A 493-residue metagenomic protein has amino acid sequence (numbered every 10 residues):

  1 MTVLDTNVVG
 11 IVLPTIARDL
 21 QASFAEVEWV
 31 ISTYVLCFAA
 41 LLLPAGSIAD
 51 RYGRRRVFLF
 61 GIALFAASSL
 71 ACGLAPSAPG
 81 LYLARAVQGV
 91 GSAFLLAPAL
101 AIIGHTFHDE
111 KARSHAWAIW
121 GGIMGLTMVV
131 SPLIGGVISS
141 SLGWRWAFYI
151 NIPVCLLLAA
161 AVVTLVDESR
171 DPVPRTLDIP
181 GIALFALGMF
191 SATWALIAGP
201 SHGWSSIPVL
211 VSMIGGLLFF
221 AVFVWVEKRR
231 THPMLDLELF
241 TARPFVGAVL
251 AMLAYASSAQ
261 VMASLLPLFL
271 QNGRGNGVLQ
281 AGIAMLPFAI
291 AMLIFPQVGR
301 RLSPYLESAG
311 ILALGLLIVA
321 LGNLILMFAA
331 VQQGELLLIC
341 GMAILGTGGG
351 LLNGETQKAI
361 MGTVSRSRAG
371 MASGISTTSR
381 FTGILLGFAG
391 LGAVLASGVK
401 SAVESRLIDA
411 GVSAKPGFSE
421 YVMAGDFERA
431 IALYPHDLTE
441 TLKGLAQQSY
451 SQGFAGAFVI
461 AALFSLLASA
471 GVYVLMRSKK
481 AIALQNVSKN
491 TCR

Functional and structural regions predicted by a protein language model:
M1-T164, L306, L324-M327: Transmembrane-helix bundle of Major Facilitator Superfamily
M1-T2, N7-I11, F24, P180 (+7 more regions): 12-transmembrane solute porter fold
F58, F65, L81, L177 (+4 more regions): Hydrophobic alpha-helix/TM-entry signal in multi-pass membrane transporters
S114-G122, P174-A183, T241, E307-L312: Cytoplasmic-side transmembrane-helix entry/capping segments in multi-pass membrane proteins
S140, W144-L184, T231, T241: Conserved aromatic/hydrophobic "specificity hotspots" at molecular recognition or selectivity sites
P153-R170, G188-I197, G216-R229, S469-M476: C-terminal membrane-cytosol helix-exit motif in multi-pass small-molecule transporters
L157, R380-M476, I482, K489-R493: Hydrophobic transmembrane architecture of multi-pass small-molecule transporters
A160-I179, H202, W225-M234, S401 (+1 more regions): Helix-loop junctions on the cytosolic side of multi-pass membrane transporters, especially the intracellular loop
